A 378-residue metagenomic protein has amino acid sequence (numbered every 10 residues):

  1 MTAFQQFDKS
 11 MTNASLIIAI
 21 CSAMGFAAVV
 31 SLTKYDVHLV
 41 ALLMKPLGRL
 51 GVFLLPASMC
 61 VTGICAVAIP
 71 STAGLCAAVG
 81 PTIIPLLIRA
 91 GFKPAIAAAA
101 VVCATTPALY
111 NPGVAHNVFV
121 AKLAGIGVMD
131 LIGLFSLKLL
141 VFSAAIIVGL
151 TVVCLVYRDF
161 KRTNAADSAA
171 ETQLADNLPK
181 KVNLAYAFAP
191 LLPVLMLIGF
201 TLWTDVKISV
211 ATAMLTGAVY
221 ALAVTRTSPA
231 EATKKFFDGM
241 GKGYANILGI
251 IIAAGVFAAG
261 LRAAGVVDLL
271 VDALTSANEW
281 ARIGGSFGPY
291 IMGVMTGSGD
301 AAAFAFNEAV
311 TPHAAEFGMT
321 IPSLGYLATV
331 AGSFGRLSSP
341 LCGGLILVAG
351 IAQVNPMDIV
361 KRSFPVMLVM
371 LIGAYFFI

Functional and structural regions predicted by a protein language model:
M1, G133-K235, I351, D358-K361 (+1 more regions): Long, contiguous bundles of hydrophobic transmembrane helices that form the permeation core of multi-pass
M1-A28, L32, H38-L42, P46 (+2 more regions): Hydrophobic transmembrane alpha-helices of multi-pass solute/ion transporters
A14-L16, A27-V37, A66-A78, P107-V114 (+4 more regions): Short helix-coil transition sites and intra-membrane helix breaks within transmembrane domains of multi-pass
A19-S22, G48-I84, I251-A254, A277-F317 (+2 more regions): Hydrophobic alpha-helical transmembrane segments of multi-pass integral membrane proteins, predominantly secondary
L32-Y35, G48-R49, L87-A95, A121-D130 (+4 more regions): Juxtamembrane helix-boundary/capping and inter-helix hinge elements in multi-pass membrane proteins
L39-V40, A73-L86, V114-G125, D300-H313 (+1 more regions): Re-entrant/interfacial helical elements at transmembrane boundaries that shape and gate the permeation pathway
G51-A66, A90-Y110, L131-F135, L140 (+2 more regions): Alpha-helical transmembrane segments of multi-pass membrane proteins
G113-F135, D167, E316, G343-I378: Transmembrane alpha-helical segments and their short flanking loops that form helix-hairpins/helix-helix interfaces
